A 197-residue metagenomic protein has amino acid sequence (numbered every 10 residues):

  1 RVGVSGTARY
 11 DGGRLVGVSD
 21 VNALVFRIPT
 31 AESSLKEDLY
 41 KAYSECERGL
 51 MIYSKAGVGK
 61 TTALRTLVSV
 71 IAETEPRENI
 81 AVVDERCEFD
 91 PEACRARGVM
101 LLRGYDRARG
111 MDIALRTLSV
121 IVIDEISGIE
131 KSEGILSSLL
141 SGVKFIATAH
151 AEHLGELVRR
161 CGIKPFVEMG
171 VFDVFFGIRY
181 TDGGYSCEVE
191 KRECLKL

Functional and structural regions predicted by a protein language model:
R1-E47: P-loop NTP-binding catalytic core
G3, M51, N79-A81: Conserved beta-strand elements of the Class I
S5, V25-P29, Y53, L102 (+1 more regions): Residues in well-ordered beta-strands of folded domains
T7, I28-T30, S54-K55, D84-R86 (+2 more regions): Fold-independent oxyanion-binding glycine-rich loops and adjacent beta-strand/coil segments at enzyme active sites
V16, K36-L39, T62-T66, E92-C94: A short secondary-structure junction signal
E47-L67: Glycine-rich phosphate-binding P-loop
S69-A81: Post-Walker A helix-loop "phosphate-sensing" segment adjacent to the P-loop in P-loop NTPases
N79, E85-K196: Switch/coupling sub-region of P-loop NTPases
